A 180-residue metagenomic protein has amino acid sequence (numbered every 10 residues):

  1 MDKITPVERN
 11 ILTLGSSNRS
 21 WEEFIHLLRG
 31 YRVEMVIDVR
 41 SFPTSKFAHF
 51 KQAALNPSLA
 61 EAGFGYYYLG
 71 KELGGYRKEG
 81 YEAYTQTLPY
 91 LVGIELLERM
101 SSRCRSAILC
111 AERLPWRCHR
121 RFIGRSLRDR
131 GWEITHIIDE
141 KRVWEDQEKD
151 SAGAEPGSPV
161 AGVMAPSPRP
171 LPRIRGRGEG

Functional and structural regions predicted by a protein language model:
M1-K3, V163-G180: Intrinsic disorder/low-complexity segments
M1-M164: Residues lining hydrophobic/aromatic ligand-binding pockets adjacent to catalytic sites
